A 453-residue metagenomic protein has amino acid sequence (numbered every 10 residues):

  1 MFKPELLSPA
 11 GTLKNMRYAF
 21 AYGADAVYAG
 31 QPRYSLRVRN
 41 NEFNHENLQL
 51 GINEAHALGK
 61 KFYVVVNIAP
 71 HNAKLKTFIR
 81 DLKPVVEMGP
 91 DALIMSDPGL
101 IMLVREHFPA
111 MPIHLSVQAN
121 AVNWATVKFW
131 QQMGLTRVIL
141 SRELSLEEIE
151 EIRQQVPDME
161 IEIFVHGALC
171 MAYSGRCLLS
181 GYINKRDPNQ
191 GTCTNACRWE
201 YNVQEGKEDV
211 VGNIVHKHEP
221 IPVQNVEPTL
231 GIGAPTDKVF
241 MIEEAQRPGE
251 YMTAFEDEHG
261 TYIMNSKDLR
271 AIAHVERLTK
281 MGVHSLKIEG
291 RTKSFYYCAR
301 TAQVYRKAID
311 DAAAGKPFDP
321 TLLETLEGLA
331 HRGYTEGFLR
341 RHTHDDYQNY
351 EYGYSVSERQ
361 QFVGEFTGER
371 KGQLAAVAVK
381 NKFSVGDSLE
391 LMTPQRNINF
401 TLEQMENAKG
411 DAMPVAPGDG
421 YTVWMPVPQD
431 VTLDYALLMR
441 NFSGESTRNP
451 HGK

Functional and structural regions predicted by a protein language model:
M1-A21, A26-R33, I52, L58-I68 (+5 more regions): Surface-exposed amphipathic alpha-helical tracts and adjacent flexible/coil segments at the periphery of soluble enzymes
R37-E54: Glycine-rich, positively charged N-terminal anion/phosphate-binding segment
G99-L100: Alpha-helix capping/helix-boundary segments
F108-P109: Conserved phosphotransfer cores of two-component systems
N123-A125: Conserved nucleotide-cofactor-binding alpha/beta core module
